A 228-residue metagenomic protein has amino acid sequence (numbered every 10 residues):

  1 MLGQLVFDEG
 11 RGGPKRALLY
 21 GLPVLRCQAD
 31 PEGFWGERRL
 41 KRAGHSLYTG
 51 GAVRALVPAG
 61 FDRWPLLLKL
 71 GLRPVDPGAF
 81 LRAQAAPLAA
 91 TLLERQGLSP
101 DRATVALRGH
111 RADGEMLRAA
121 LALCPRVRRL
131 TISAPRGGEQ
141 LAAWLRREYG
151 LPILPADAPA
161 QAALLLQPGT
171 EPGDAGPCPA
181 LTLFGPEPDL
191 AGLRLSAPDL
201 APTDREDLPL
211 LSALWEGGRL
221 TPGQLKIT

Functional and structural regions predicted by a protein language model:
V6-D8, A29-E32, V57-F61, L107-R111 (+3 more regions): Structural motif
F7-A17, G21-P65: Metallocofactor- and cofactor-centric catalytic cores in central/energy metabolism, strongly enriched
F7-Y20, Q28-E32, P179-T228: Adenosine-phosphate binding glycine-rich loop
K15-L18, W64-G71, Q140-L145, A160 (+2 more regions): Short loop/helix-cap segments at secondary-structure boundaries that form the rim of catalytic
E32-H45, E139-Q161, T170-P172: A short, well-structured beta->alpha microelement
R73-T91: A glycine-rich, Thr/Ser-enriched phosphate-binding loop motif common to dinucleotide/cofactor-binding enzymes
R95-P159: Glycine-rich phosphate/diphosphate-binding loop of Rossmann-like nucleotide-binding domains
Y149-P202: Rossmann-like adenosine-cofactor binding region
